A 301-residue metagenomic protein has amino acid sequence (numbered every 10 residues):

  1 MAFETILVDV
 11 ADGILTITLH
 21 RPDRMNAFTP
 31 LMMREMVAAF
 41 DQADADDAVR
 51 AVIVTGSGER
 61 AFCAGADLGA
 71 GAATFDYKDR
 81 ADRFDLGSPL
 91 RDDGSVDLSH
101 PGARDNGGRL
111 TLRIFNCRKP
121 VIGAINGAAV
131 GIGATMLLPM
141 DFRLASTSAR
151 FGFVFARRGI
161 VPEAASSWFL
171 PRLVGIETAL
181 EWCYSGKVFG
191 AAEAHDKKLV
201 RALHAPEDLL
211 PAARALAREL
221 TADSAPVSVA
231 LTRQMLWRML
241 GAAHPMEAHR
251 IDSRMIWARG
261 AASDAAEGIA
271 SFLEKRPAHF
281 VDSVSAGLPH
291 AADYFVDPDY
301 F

Functional and structural regions predicted by a protein language model:
M1-T55, E59, A72-D76, A292-F301: Conserved CoA-thioester-binding segment of acyl-CoA-metabolizing enzymes
F3, D46, C117-R118, A262 (+1 more regions): Acidic-histidine catalytic/liganding microenvironments
I17, R21, E35-M36, V54 (+7 more regions): Terminal peptide-recognition signature
P22, L144-A149, V200-R250, A258 (+3 more regions): C-terminal long alpha-helix characteristic of the crotonase
F28, P101, A124-I125: Structural motif
G56-R113, A129, G159, A243: Glycine- (often His-adjacent) and acidic-residue-rich active-site loop that binds/positions the CoA thioester
L112-V227, A262, A266: Crotonase-fold acyl-CoA enzyme core
W182-G186, T232-M235, I256, F272: Short alpha-helical scaffolding segments that buttress acidic/His motifs in well-ordered protein cores
